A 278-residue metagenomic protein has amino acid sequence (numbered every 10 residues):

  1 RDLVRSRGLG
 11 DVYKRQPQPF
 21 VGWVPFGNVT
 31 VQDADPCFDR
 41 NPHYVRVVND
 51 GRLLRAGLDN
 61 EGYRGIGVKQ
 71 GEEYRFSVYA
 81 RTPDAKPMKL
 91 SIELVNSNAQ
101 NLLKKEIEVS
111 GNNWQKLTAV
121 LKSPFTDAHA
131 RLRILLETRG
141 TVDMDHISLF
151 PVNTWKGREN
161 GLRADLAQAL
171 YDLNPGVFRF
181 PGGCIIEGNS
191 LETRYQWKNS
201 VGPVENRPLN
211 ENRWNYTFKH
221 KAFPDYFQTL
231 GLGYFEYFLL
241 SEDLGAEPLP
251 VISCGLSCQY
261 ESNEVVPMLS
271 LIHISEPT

Functional and structural regions predicted by a protein language model:
D2-Y13, I272-T278: Single conserved hydrophobic/aromatic residue that forms the stacking wall/gate of nucleotide- or nucleobase-binding
R7, D11, V45, L54-L90 (+3 more regions): Extra-cytoplasmic beta-strand recognition segments
R7, D11-V45: Extracellular glycan-recognition surfaces and repeat-rich motifs
V31-H43, I186-L232, E261-L271, S275: Aromatic- and acidic-residue-enriched carbohydrate-binding clefts of CAZyme catalytic domains
S97-D127: Extracellular carbohydrate recognition and processing domains and analogous Trp-centered ligand-binding platforms
L117-L149: Extracellular beta-strand ligand-recognition surfaces/modules
P124, T154, R158-P175, T229-L244 (+2 more regions): An active-site-proximal structural segment forming one wall of the substrate-binding cleft that immediately precedes
G176-F180, P248-I252: Structural recognition of the beta-strand scaffold that forms the well-ordered cores of secreted hydrolase catalytic
